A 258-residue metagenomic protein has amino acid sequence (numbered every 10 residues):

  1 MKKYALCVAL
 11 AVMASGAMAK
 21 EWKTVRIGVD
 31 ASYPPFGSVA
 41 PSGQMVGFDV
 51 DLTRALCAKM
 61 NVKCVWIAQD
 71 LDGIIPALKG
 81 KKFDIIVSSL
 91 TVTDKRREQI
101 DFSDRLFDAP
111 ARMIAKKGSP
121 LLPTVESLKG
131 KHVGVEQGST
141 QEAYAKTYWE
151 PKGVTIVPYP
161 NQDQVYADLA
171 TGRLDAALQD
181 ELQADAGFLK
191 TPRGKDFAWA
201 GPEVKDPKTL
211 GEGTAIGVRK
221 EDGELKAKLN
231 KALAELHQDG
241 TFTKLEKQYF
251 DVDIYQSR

Functional and structural regions predicted by a protein language model:
M13-A19: Sec/Tat signal peptide C-region and signal peptidase I cleavage site
K20-S89, E98, D239, Q248 (+1 more regions): Extracytoplasmic small-molecule ligand-binding "clamshell" domains of the periplasmic binding protein/Venus flytrap
A31, D108-A115, P192-N230, F250-R258: Periplasmic-binding protein-like
V39, T53-N61, Q141-P160, F188-G194 (+1 more regions): Ligand-binding cleft/hinge of the Venus flytrap
V50, V65-P76, P120-L121, I156-T171: Short helix-initiation/N-cap motifs at beta->coil->alpha
D51-K59, S119, E126, H132 (+3 more regions): Extended ligand-binding regions for polar small-molecule ligands
R54, A58, K63-S127, D196-T209: Acidic, polar ligand-binding/catalytic clefts
N61-K63, K79-S88, H132, A170-Q183 (+1 more regions): Alpha-to-beta junction loops
